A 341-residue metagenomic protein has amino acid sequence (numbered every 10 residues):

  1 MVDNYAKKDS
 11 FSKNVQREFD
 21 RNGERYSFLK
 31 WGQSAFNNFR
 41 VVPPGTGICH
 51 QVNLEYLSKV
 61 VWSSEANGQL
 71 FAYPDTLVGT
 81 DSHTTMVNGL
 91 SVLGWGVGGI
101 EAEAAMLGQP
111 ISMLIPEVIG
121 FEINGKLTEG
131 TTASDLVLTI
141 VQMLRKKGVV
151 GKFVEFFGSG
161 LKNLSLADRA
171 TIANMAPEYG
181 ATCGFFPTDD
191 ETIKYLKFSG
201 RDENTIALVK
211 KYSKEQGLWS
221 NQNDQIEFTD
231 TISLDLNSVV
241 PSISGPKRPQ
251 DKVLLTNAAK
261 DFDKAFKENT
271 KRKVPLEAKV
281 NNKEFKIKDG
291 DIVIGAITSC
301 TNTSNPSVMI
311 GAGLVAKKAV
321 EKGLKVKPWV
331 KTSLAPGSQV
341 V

Functional and structural regions predicted by a protein language model:
M1-V341: Fe-S-dependent hydro-lyases/dehydratases of central metabolism
